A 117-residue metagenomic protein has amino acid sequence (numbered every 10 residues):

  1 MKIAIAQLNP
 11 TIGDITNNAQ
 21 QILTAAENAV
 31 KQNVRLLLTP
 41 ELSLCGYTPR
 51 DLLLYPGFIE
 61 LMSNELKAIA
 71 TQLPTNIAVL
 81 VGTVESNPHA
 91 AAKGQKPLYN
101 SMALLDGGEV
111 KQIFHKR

Functional and structural regions predicted by a protein language model:
M1-R117: Hydrophobic structural segments
